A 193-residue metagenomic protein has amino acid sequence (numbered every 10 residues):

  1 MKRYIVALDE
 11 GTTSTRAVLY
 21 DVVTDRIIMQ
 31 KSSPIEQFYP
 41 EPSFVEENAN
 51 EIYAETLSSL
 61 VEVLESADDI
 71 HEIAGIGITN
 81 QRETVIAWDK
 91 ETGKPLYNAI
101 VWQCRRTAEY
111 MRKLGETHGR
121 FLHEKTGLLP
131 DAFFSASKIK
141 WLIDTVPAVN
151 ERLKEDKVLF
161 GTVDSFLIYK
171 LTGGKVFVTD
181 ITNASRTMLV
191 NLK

Functional and structural regions predicted by a protein language model:
M1-Y97, E124, E151: N-terminal glycine/serine-rich phosphate-binding loop of ATP-dependent small-molecule kinases, especially carbohydrate
E10-T12, L122-K193: Gly/Ser/Thr-rich active-site cleft segment
V23, L60, L64-D68, G115-G119 (+3 more regions): Structural signal for hydrophobic packing residues in well-ordered secondary-structure cores of soluble enzyme domains
A49-I52, T56, T107, S135-K138: Conserved donor sugar-nucleotide recognition element shared by glycan-biosynthetic enzymes
T92-P95, K113-F121: Hydrophobic or amphipathic alpha-helical targeting/insertion segments
C104: Carbohydrate-associated surface elements
Y110: Active-site metal-coordination/substrate-binding segment of hydrolases, especially metallo-dependent peptidases
